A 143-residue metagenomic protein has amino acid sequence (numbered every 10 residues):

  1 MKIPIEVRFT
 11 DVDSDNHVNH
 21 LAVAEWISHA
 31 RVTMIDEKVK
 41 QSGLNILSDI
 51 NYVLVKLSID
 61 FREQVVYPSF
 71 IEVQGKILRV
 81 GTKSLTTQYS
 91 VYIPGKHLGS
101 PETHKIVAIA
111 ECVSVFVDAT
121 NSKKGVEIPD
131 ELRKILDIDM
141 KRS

Functional and structural regions predicted by a protein language model:
M1-I3, V65-F70, L78-S143: HotDog/MaoC-like acyl-thioester-processing domains
M1-L54, V117-S143: Hot-dog-fold acyl-thioester-processing enzymes
E6, S58, V113: Short aromatic/hydrophobic contact patches that present stacked aromatics for nucleic-acid/ligand binding
I35-T86, K105-I109: Hydrophobic beta-strand-centered segment that forms part of the acyl-chain substrate-binding groove
